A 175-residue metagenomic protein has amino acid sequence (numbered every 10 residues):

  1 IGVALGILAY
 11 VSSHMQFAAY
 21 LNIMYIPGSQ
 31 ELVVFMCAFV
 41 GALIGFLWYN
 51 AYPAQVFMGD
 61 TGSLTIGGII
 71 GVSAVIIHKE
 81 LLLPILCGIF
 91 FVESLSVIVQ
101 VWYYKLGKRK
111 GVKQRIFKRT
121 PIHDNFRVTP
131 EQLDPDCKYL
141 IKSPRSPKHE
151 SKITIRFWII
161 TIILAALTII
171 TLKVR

Functional and structural regions predicted by a protein language model:
I1-R175: Alpha-helical transmembrane segments
